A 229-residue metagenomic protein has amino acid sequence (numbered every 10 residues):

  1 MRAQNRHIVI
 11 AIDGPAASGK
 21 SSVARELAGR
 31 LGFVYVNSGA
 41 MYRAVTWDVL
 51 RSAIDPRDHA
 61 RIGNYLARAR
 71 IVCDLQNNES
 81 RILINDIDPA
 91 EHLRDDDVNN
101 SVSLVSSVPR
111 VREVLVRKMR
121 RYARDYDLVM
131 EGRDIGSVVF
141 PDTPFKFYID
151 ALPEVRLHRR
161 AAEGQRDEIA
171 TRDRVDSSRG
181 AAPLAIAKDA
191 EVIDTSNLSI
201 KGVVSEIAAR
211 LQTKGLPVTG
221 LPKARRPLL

Functional and structural regions predicted by a protein language model:
R2-A3, I84-A90, E154, H158-E163 (+1 more regions): NTP-dependent small-molecule kinase module
I12: Hydrophobic anchor at the beta1->P-loop junction of P-loop NTPases
A17: Walker A (P-loop) phosphate-binding loop of P-loop NTPases
K20: Conserved lysine of the Walker
V23: Hydrophobic positions on the alpha1 helix immediately C-terminal to the Walker A/P-loop
E26-D95: N-terminal phosphate/diphosphate-binding loop that engages ATP/GTP or pyrophosphate donors across diverse enzyme folds
D74, M119-Y126, R133-D142, A162-E206: Small-molecule kinase domains that catalyze NTP-dependent phosphoryl transfer to phosphate-bearing small molecules
A90-A162: ATP-dependent NMP and nucleoside kinases share a basic, alpha-helical "lid"
